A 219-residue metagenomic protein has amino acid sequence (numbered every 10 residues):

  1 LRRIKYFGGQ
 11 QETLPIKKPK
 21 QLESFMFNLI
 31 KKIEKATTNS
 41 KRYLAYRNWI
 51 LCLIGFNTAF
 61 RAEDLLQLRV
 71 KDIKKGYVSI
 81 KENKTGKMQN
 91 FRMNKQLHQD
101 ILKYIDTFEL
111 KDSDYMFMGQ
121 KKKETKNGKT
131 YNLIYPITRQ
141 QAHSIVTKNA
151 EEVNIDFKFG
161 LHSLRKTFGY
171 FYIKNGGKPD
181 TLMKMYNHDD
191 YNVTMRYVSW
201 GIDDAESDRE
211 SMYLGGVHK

Functional and structural regions predicted by a protein language model:
L1-K31, K122-L133: Flexible interdomain linker/hinge and immediately adjacent N-terminus of the catalytic tyrosine-recombinase domain
L1-R2, S24, R92, Q96 (+1 more regions): DNA/chromatin major-groove-contacting recognition/catalytic segments
L14, K84-K103, Y115-T147: C-terminal catalytic core of Y-nucleophile DNA break-rejoin enzymes
I16-T58: Basic, Lys/Arg- and aromatic-enriched nucleic-acid-binding interface segment
Y46-N48, D156-N175: Short basic/aromatic active-site micro-motif
T58, Q67-Q99: Conserved tyrosine-mediated DNA breakage-rejoining catalytic core shared by Y-recombinases
D64-L66, K158-F159, G169, G176-H188 (+1 more regions): Active-site-proximal segment of tyrosine recombinases
E82-G86, Y186-S211: Catalytic-site neighborhood detector that most strongly recognizes the C-terminal catalytic loop/helix of tyrosine
